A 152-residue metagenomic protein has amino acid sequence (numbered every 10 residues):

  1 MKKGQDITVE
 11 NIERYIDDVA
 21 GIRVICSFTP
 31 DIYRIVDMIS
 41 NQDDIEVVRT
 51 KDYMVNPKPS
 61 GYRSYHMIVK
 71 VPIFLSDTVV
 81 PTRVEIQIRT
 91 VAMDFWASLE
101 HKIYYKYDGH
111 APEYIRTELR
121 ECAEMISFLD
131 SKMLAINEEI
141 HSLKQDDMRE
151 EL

Functional and structural regions predicted by a protein language model:
M1-A20: A glycine-rich, hydrophobic loop/mini-helix early in the fold
E13, C26-A135: Long beta-strand-rich cores associated with HINT superfamily self-processing modules
G21-I25: Short aromatic/hydrophobic contact patches that present stacked aromatics for nucleic-acid/ligand binding
K132-L152: Intrinsically disordered, low-complexity acidic/polar and Pro/Ser/Thr-rich regulatory regions that often function as
